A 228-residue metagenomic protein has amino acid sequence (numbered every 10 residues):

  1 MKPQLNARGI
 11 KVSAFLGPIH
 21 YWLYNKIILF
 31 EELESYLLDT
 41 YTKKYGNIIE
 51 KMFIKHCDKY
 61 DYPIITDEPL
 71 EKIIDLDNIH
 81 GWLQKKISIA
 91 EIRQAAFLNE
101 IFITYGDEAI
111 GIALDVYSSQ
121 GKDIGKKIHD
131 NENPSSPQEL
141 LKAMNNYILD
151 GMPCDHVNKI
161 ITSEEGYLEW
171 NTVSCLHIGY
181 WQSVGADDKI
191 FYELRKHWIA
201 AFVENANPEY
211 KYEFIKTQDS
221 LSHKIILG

Functional and structural regions predicted by a protein language model:
M1-E165: N-terminal accessory segment detector
D61, M152-H156, I160, I178-I190 (+1 more regions): Short, Lys/Arg-enriched charge-dense amphipathic segments
N146, M152-D155, V173-C175, D219-L221: Functionally engaged cysteine thiol sites
K159, L168, H223: A broad, low-specificity signal marking well-ordered, structured residues that form hydrophobic/aromatic
K159-T162, K211-T217: Short beta-strand
E165-E213: Short, hydrophobic/π-rich interface segment
I215-G228: Beta-rich nucleic-acid/ligand-interaction surfaces
